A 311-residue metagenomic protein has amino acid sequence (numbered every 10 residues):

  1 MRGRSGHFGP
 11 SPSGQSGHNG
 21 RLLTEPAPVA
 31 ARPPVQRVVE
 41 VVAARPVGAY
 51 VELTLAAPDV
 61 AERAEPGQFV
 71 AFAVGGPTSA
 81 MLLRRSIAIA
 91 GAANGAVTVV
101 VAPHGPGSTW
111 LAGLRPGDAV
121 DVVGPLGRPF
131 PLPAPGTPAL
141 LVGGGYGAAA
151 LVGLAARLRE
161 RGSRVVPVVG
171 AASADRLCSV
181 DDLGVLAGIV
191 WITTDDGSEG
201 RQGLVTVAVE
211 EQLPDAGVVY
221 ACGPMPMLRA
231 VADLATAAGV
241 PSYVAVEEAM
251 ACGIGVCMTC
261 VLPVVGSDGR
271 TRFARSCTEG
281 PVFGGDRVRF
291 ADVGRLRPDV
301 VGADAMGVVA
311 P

Functional and structural regions predicted by a protein language model:
G3-G20: Small-residue-biased low-complexity repeat regions
G20-P116, A172: Ferredoxin-reductase
A43, G91, I192-T194, V244 (+1 more regions): Structural signal for conserved beta-strand scaffold positions within catalytic alpha/beta enzyme cores
G75-S79, G124-P129, G266: Short, charged beta-turn/beta-strand-edge "cap" motif at the junction between a beta-strand and an adjacent loop
P106-A251: FNR/FR-type flavoprotein reductase catalytic core
A150, M225, E248-V282: Local cysteine-cluster metal-coordination motifs and their immediate loop/turn environment, predominantly Fe-S cluster
P263, A274-P311: Short Fe-S-cluster ligation motifs
